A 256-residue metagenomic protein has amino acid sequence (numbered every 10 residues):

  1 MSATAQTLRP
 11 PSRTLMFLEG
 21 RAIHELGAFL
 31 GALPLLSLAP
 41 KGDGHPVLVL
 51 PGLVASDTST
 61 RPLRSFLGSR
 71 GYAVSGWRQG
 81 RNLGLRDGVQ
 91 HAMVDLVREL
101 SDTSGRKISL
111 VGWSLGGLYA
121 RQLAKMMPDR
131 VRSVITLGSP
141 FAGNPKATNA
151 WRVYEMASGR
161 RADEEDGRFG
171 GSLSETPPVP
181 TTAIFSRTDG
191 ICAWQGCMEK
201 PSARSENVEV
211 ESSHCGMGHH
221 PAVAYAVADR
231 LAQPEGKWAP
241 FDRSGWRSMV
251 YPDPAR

Functional and structural regions predicted by a protein language model:
M1-V47, S65, R70, T103 (+1 more regions): Flexible, membrane-associating and regulatory peripheral segments of lipid-active enzymes
L15-A22, P46-V54, V179-R187: Short, mixed-charge, low-aromatic patches
G27-L30, D57, L231, E235: Short amphipathic alpha-helical segments enriched in hydrophobics
L38-A39, R64-S65, D95, M198-E199: Short, flexible segments with low predicted structural confidence
H45-P51, S56-T58, P62, G68-V179: Serine-dependent carboxylesterase/thioesterase catalytic core of lipase-like alpha/beta-hydrolase/SGNH enzymes
P62-L63, V227: Amphipathic alpha-helical segments
K125-M126, V131-R256: Helical cap/lid subdomain of alpha/beta-hydrolase-fold lipid enzymes that gates access to the catalytic pocket
